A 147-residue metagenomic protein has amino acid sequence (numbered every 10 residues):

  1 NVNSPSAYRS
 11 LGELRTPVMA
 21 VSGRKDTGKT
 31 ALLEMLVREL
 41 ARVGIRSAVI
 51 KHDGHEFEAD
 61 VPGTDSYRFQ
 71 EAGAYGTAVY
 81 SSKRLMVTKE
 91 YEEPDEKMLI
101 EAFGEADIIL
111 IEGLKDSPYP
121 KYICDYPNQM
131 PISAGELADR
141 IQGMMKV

Functional and structural regions predicted by a protein language model:
N1-L14: Conserved alpha/beta core of the MobA/IspD/sugar-nucleotide pyrophosphorylase nucleotidyltransferase superfamily
E13-H55: Walker A (P-loop) phosphate-binding motif
E13-L14, R42, V49, G76 (+2 more regions): C-terminal accessory "lid"/substrate-recognition subdomains
R24, H52-D53, P62, S81-S82 (+2 more regions): Fold-independent oxyanion-binding glycine-rich loops and adjacent beta-strand/coil segments at enzyme active sites
V37-E90: N-terminal phosphate/diphosphate-binding loop that engages ATP/GTP or pyrophosphate donors across diverse enzyme folds
Q70-K83, D107, S117-Y126: Inter-motif core of Ras-like GTPase G domains
K89-S117: Phosphate-binding/switch loop-helix module in NTP-utilizing enzymes
K115-V147: Short phosphate-coordinating micro-motif centered on Lys-Gly-acidic
